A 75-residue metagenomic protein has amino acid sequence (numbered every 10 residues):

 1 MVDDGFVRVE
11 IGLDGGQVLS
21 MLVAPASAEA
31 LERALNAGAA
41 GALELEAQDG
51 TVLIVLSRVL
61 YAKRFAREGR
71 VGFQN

Functional and structural regions predicted by a protein language model:
M1-N75: Eukaryotic intrinsically disordered, low-complexity regulatory linkers and tails enriched in Ser/Thr/Pro
